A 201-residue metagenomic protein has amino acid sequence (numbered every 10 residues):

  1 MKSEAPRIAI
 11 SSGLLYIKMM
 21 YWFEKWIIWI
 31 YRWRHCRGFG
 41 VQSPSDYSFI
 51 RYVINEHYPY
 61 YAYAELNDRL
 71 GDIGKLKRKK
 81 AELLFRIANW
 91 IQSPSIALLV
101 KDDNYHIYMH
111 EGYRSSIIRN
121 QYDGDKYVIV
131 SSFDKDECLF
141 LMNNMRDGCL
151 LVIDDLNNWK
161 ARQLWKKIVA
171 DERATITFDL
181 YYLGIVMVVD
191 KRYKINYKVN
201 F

Functional and structural regions predicted by a protein language model:
M1-R146, N157-F201: A short alpha-helical cap/connector motif
C149: Glycine-centered, small-residue-biased loops immediately flanking beta-strands in adenine/cofactor-binding cores
V152-I153: Generic enzyme active-site microenvironment
